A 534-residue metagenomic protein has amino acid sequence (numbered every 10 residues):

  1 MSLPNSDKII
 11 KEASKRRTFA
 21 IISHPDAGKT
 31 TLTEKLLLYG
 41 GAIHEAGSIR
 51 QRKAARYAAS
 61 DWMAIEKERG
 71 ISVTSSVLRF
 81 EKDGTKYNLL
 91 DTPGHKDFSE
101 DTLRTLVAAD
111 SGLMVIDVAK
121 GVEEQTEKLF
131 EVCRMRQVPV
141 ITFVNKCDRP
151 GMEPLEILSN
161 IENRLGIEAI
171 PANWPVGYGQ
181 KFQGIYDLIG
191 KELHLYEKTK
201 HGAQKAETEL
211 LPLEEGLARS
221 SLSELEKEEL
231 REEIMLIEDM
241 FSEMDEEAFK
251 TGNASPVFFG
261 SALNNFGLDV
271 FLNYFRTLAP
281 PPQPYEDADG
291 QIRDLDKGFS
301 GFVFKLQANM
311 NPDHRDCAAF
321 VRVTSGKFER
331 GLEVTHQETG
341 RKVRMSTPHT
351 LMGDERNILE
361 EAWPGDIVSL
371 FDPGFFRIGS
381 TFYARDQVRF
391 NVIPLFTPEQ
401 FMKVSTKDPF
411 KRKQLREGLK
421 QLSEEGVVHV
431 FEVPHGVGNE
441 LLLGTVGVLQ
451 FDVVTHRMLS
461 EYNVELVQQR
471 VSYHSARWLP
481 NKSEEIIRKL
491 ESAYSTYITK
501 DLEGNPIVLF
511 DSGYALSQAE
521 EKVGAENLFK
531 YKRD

Functional and structural regions predicted by a protein language model:
M1-D534: Structural and coupling elements of P-loop NTPases
